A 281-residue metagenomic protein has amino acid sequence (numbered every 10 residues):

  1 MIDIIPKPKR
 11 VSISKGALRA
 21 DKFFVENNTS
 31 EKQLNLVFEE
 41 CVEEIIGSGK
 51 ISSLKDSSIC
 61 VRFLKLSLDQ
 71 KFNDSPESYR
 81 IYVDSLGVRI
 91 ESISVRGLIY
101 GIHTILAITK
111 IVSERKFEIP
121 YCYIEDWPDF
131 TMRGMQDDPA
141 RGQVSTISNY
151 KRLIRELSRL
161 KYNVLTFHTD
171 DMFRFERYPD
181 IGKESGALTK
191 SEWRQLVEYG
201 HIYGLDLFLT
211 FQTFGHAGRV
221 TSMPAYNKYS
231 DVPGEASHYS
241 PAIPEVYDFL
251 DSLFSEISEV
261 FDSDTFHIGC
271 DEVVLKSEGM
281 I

Functional and structural regions predicted by a protein language model:
M1-R133: Contiguous, structured surface segment used for ligand recognition
F130-I281: Substrate-binding cleft of carbohydrate-active enzyme catalytic domains
